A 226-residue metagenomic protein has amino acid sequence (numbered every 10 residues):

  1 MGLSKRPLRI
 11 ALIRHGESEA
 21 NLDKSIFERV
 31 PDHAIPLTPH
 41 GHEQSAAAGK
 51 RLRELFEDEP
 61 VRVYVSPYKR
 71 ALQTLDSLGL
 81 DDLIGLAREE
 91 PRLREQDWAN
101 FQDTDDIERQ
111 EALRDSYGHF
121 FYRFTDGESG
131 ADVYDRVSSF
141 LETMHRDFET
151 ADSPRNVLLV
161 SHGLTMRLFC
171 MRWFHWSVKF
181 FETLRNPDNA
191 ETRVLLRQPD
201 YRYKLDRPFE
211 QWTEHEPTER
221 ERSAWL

Functional and structural regions predicted by a protein language model:
M1-R9, A48, E89-E108, R146 (+2 more regions): Acidic, low-complexity terminal tails and accessory targeting/binding regions of phosphate-metabolizing enzymes
G2-G85, E128-D132, V137: Active-site-proximal alpha-helix that buttresses catalytic centers in soluble enzyme cores
I10, V61, S153-G163: Generic beta-sheet signal
I13, E90, V160: Generic enzyme active-site microenvironment
G16, G163-L164: Active-site metal-binding loops of divalent metal-dependent hydrolases
A20-D23, P31-P36, L78-S139, R185 (+2 more regions): Phosphate-handling substructures
L55-E59, M144-R155: Glycine-rich phosphate-binding loop signature in dinucleotide/nucleotide-binding domains
T74, L164-M166: Hydrophobic mid-domain F-helix/FG-region of cytochrome P450s
